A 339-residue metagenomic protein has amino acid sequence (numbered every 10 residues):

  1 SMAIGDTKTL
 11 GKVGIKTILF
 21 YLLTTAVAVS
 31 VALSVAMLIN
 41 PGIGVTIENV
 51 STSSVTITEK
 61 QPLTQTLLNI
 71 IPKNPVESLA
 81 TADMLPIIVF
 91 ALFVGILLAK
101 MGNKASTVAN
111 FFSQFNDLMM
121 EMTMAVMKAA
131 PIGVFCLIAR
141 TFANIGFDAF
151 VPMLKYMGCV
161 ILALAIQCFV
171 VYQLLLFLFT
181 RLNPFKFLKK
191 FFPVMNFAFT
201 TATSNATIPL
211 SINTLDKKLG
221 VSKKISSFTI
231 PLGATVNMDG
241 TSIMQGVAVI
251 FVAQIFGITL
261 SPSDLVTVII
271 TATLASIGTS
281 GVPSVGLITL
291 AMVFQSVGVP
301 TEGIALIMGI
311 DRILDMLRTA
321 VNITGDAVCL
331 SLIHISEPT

Functional and structural regions predicted by a protein language model:
M2-T9, G44, M101-S106, Q114-D117 (+6 more regions): Juxtamembrane helix-boundary/capping and inter-helix hinge elements in multi-pass membrane proteins
K8, K16-L188: Signature of multi-pass transmembrane helix bundles
T9-K16, M124, G220-L232, S263 (+1 more regions): Membrane-interface alpha-helices at helix entry/exit sites of multi-pass transporters
G11, F147-K155, L182-F192, I258-T267 (+1 more regions): Membrane-water interface of transmembrane alpha-helices in multipass transporters/channels
T17-L22, F93, Q114, M157 (+7 more regions): Transmembrane helix-bundle signature of multi-pass membrane transporters/permeases
L22-A26, S30, I161-I166, A198-T203 (+4 more regions): Hydrophobic transmembrane alpha-helical segments of multi-pass transport and channel proteins
V194-S276, L330: Helix-loop-helix junctions within the multi-pass membrane cores of secondary transporters/permeases
S331-T339: Residue-level detector of conserved catalytic or cofactor/ligand-binding positions in enzyme active sites
